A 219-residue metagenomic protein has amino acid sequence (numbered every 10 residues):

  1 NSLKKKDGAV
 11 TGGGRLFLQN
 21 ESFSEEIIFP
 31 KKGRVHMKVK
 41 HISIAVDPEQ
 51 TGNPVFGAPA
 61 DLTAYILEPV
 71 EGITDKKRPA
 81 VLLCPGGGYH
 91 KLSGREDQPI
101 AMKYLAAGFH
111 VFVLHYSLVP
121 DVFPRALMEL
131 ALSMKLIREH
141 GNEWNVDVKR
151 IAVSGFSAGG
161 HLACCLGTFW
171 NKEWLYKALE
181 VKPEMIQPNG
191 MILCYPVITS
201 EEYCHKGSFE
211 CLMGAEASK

Functional and structural regions predicted by a protein language model:
S2, S22-S24: Serine residues within intrinsically disordered or low-complexity segments
L3-K5, K182: Hydrophobic residues within membrane-embedded alpha helices
K6-F17, E21, G33-R34: Positively charged N-terminal leader segments that act as targeting/secretion signals
Q19, E26-I27: Short, positively charged and aromatic/hydrophobic N-terminal segments
E21-S22, C164: Intrinsic structural disorder/low-complexity segments
M37-K219: Alpha/beta-hydrolase superfamily serine-hydrolase fold, recognizing
